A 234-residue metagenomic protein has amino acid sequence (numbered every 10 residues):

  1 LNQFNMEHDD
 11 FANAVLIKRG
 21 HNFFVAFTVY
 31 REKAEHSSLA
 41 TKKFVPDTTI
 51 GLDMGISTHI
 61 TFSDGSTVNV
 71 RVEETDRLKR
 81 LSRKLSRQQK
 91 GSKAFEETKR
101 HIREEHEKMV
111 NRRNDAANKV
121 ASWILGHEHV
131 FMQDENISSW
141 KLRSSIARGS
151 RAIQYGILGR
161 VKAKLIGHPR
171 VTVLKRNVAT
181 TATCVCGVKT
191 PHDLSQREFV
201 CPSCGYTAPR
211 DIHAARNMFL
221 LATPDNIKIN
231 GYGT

Functional and structural regions predicted by a protein language model:
L1-I17, R151, Y155: Acidic carboxylate diad motif detector
H21-T234: Positively charged, helix-rich recognition surfaces that bind polyanionic ligands
